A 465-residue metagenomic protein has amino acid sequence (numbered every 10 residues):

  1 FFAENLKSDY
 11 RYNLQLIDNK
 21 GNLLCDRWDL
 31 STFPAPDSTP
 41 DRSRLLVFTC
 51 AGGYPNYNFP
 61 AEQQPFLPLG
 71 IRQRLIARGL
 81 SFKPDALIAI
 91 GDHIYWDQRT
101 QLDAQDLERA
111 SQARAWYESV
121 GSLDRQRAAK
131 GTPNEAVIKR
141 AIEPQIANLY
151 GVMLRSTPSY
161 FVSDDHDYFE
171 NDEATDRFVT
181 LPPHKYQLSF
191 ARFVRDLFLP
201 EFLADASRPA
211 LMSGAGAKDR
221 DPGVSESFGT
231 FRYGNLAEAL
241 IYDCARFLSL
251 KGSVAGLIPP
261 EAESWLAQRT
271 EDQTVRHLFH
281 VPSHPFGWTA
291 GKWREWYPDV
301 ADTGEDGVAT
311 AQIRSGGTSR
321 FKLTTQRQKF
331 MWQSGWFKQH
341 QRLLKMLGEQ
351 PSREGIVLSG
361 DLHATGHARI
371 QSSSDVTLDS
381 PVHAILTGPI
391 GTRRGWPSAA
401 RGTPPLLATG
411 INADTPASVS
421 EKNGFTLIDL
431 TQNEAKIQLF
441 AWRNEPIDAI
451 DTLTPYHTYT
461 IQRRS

Functional and structural regions predicted by a protein language model:
F1-S465: Metal-dependent phosphoester/phosphodiester hydrolase catalytic core
